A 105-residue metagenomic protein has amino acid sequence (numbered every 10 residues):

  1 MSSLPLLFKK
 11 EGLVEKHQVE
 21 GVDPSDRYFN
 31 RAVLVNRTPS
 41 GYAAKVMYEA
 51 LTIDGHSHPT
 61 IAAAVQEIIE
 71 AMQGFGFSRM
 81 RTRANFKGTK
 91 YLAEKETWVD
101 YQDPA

Functional and structural regions predicted by a protein language model:
M1-N30, T82-P104: Negatively charged, low-complexity tracts enriched in Asp/Glu with abundant Ser/Thr
S2, S25, P39, A62-Q66 (+2 more regions): Polar/charged alpha-helical tracts
V14, D23, A43-V46, S57 (+2 more regions): Compositionally biased, intrinsically disordered low-complexity regions
H17, V22, N36-T38, H56 (+2 more regions): Compositionally biased, intrinsically disordered low-complexity segments
N30-I53: Short aromatic-glycine-(Arg/Gly/Cys) micro-motifs in beta-strand/loop hairpins
M47-Q66: A short, exposed loop/beta-hairpin motif centered on an aromatic-Gly-Thr core
I69-R83, A93: Short arginine-rich
